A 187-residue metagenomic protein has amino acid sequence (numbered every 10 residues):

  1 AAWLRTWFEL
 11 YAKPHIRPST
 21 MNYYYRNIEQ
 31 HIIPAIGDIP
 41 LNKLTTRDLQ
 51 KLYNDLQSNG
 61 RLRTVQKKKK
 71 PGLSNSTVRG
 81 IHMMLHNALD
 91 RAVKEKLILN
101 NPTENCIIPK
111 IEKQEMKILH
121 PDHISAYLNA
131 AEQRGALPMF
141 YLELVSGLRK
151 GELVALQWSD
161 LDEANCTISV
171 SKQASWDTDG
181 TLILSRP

Functional and structural regions predicted by a protein language model:
A1, P109, S171-Q173: Structured loops at beta-to-helix junctions and adjacent beta-edge loops in soluble globular domains
A1-V93, P102-N105: Short, Lys/Arg-enriched alpha-helical recognition elements, typified by the DNA-recognition helix
N22-H31, M139-E152, I183-S185: Short, charged, low-hydrophobicity "junction" segments
P34-A35, K110-E112, P187: Short glycine-enriched loop/turn motifs at secondary-structure junctions
I36, L41, W158-L161, A174: Hydrophobic pocket-lining residues within nucleotide cofactor-binding pockets
L62-N75, R79-M83, K94-L156, E163-A164 (+1 more regions): Basic, Lys/Arg- and aromatic-enriched nucleic-acid-binding interface segment
C166-I168: Hydrophobic residues embedded in beta-strands of well-ordered beta-sheets
K172-P187: Short, flexible, glycine-rich and Lys/Arg-enriched loop motifs at helix boundaries that contact anionic partners
